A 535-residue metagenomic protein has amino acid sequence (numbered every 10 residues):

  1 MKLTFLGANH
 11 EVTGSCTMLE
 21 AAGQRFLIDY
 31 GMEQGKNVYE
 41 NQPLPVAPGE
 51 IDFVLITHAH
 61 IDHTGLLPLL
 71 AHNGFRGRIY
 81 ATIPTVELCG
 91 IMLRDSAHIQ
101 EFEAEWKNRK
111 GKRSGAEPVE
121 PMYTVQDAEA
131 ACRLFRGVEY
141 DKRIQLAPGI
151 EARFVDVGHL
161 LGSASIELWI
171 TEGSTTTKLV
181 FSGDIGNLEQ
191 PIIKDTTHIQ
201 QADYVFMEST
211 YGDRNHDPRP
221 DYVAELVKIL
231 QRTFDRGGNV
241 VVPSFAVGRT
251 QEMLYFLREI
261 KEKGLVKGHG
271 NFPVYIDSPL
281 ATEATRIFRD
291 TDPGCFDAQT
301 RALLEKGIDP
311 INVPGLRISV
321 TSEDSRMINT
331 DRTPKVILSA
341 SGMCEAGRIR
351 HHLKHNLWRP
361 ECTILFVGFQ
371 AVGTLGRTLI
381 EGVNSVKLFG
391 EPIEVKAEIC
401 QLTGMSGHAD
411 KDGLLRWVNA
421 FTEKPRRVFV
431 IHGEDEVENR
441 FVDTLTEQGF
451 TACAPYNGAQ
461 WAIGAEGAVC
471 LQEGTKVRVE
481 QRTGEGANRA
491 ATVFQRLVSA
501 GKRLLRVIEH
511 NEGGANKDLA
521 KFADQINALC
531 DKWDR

Functional and structural regions predicted by a protein language model:
M1-L55, H60, T64, A71-E252 (+2 more regions): His/Asp/Glu-rich metal-coordinating catalytic cores of metallo-dependent phosphodiesterases/hydrolases acting on
D52, D203, K335, C362 (+1 more regions): Conserved acidic residues
Q100-E105, D292-E305, K387, V469-Q495: A polyampholytic, Gly/Pro-enriched intrinsically disordered region
I150-F154, I287-C295, L415, A465-K476: Short, surface-exposed amphipathic charged segments that create phosphate/polyanion-binding patches used for binding
P191-F206, P293-T300, Q370-K396: Short, compositionally biased "basic patch" segments
I229-L375, V386-K387, T422, V437-N439 (+3 more regions): Hard-cation-handling environments
K387-V418: Generic long, charged, amphipathic alpha-helical segments
G458-D518: Charged, amphipathic alpha-helical linkers/stalks
